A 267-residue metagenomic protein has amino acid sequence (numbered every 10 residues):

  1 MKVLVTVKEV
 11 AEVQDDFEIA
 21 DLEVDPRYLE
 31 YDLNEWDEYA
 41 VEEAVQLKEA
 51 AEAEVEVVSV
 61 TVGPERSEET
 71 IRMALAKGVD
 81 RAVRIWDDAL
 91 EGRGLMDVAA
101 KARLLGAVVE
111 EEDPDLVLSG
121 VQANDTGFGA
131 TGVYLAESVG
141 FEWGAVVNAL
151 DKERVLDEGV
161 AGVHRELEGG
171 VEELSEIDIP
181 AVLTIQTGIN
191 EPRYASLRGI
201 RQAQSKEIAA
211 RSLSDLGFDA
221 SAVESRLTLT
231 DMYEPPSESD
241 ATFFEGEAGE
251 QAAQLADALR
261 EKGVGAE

Functional and structural regions predicted by a protein language model:
M1-E267: N-terminal glycine-rich FAD/FM-binding segment characteristic of electron-transfer flavoproteins
